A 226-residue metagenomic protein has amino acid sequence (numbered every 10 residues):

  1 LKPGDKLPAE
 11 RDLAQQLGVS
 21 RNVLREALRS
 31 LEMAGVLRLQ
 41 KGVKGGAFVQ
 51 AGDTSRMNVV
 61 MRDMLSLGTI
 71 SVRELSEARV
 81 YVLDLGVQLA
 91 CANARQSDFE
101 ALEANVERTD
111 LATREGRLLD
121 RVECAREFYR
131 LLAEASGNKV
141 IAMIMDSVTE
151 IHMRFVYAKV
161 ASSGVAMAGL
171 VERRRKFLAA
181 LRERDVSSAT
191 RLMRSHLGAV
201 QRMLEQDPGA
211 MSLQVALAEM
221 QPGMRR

Functional and structural regions predicted by a protein language model:
L1-V82, A92, G209-Q214, A218-R226: Short linear motifs at protein or domain termini
K2, K6, K41-K44, K139 (+3 more regions): Context-gated lysine
D5, D63-G68, T113, A158-S162 (+1 more regions): Short amphipathic alpha-helical segments at helix-loop
M57, H152, V156-V160, Q201-P208 (+1 more regions): Short amphipathic alpha-helical interaction/hinge segments
L75-Y157, L170-A179, S188-R202: Conserved amphipathic alpha-helical segments that form helical-bundle/coiled-coil interaction surfaces
